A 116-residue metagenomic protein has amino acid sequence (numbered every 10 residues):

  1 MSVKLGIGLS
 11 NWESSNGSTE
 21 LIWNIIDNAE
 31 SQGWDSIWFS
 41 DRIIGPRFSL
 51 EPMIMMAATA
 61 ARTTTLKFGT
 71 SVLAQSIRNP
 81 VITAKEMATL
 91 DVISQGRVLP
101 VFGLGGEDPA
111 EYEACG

Functional and structural regions predicted by a protein language model:
M1-R62: N-terminal beta1-alpha1-beta2 module of alpha/beta enzyme domains
V3-G17, I77-G116: Flexible, glycine-rich active-site loops centered on histidine and acidic residues that chelate a metal or position
G33, T64, S94-G96: Active-site-proximal glycine-rich helix-loop-beta segment
I37, F68, V98-P100: Hydrophobic residues within beta-strands of alpha/beta enzymes
S40, S71, V101-G103: Structural motif
P46, T70-R78: Active-site nucleophile and cofactor-binding loops and adjacent substrate-binding regions of central metabolic enzymes
T63-S71: Conserved catalytic cysteine-centered active-site region of acyl-thioester-dependent Claisen-condensing enzymes
